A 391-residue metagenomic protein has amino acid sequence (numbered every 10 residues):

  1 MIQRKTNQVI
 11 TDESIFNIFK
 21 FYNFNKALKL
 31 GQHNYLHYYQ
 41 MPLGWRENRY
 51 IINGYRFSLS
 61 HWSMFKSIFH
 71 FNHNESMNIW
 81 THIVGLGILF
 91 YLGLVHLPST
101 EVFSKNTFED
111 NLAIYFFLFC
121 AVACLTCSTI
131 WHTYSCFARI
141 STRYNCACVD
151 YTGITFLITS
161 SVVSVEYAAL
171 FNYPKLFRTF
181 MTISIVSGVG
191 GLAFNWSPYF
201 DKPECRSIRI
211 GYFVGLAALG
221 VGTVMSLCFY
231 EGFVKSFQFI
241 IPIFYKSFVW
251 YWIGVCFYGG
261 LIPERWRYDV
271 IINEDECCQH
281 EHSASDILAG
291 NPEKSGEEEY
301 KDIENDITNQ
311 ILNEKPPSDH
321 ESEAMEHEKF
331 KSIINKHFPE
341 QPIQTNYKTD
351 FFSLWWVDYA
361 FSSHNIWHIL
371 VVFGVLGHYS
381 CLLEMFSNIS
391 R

Functional and structural regions predicted by a protein language model:
M1-R391: Multi-pass alpha-helical transmembrane bundles in non-GPCR membrane proteins that perform intramembrane catalysis
